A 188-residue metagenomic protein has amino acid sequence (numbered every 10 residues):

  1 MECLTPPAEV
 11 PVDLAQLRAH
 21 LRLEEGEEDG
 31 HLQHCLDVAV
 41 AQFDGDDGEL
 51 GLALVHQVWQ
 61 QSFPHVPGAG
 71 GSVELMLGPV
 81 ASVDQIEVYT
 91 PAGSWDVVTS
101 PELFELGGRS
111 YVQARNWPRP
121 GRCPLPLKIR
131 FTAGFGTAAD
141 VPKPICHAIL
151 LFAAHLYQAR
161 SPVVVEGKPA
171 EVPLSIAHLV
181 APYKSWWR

Functional and structural regions predicted by a protein language model:
M1-R188: Divalent metal-cofactor coordination and adjacent catalytic microenvironments
